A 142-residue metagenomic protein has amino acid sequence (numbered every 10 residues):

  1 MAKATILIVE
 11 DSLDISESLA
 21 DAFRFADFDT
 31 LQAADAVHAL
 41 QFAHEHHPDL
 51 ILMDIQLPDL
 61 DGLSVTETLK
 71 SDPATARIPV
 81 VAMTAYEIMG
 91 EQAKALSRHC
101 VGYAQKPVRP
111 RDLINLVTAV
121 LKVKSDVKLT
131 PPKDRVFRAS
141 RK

Functional and structural regions predicted by a protein language model:
E10: Conserved acidic carboxylate
L13-L31: Two-component/phosphorelay signaling modules centered on CheY-like receiver
E17-A20, S64, E87-Q105, N115 (+1 more regions): Alpha4 helix (beta4-alpha4-beta5 surface) of REC/receiver domains from two-component response regulators
D35-H38, D61-S64: Acidic catalytic/metal-coordinating carboxylates
H46-L52, L57: Active-site beta3 strand of CheY-like receiver
P58, A76, I88, K106: The feature encodes the CheY-like receiver
K124-K142: CheY-like receiver
